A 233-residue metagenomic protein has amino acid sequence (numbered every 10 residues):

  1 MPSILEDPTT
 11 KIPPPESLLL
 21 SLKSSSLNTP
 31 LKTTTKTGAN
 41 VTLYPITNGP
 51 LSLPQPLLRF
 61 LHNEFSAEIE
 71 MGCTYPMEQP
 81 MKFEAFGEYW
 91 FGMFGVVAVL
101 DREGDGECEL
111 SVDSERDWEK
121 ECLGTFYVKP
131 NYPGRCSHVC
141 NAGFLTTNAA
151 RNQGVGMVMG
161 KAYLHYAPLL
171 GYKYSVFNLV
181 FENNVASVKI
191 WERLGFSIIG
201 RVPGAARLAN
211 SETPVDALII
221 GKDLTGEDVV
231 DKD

Functional and structural regions predicted by a protein language model:
D7-S21, S25-S26, G38-N40, L194 (+1 more regions): C-terminal "cap" of GNAT-fold acetyltransferases
A39-L61: A short beta-loop-alpha structural element at the N-terminal edge of CoA-dependent acyl/N-acetyltransferase catalytic
C73, M77-R151, G160, D223: Acetyl-CoA-dependent GNAT
T125, I199-R201: Residue-level detector of high-confidence beta-strand sites
G154: Glycine-rich phosphate-binding loop
Y163: Conserved alpha-helical elements of the SDR catalytic core
A167-V180, A186-K189: Conserved GNAT acetyl-CoA-binding A-motif
